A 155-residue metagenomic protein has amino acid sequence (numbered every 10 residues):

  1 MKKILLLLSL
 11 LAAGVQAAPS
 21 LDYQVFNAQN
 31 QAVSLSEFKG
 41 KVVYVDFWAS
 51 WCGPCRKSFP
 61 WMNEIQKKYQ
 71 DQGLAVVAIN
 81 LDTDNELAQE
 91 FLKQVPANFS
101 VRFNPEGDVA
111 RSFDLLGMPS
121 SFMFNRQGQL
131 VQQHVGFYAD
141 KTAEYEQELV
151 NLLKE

Functional and structural regions predicted by a protein language model:
I4-A13: Sec-dependent N-terminal signal peptides
V15-S36: N-terminal "domain-start" segment that seeds a small globular fold
K41-V43, F47-W51, G117: Short pre-active-site segment immediately N-terminal to redox-active cysteine/selenocysteine motifs in thiol-based
Y44-D46, A78, F122-M123: Hydrophobic beta-strand core positions in alpha/beta domains
F47-E64: Conserved redox-active cysteine motifs that mediate thiol-disulfide chemistry, especially di-cysteine Cys-X(1-2)-Cys
G73-E86, A97-E106: Thiol-based oxidoreductase modules, predominantly thioredoxin-like and allied folds used for disulfide exchange
L92-Q127: Short, internal strand/loop/helix patches that form the active-site neighborhood or redox-interaction surface
M123-E155: Thiol-/selenol-based redox modules, centered on thioredoxin-like and closely related oxidoreductase domains
